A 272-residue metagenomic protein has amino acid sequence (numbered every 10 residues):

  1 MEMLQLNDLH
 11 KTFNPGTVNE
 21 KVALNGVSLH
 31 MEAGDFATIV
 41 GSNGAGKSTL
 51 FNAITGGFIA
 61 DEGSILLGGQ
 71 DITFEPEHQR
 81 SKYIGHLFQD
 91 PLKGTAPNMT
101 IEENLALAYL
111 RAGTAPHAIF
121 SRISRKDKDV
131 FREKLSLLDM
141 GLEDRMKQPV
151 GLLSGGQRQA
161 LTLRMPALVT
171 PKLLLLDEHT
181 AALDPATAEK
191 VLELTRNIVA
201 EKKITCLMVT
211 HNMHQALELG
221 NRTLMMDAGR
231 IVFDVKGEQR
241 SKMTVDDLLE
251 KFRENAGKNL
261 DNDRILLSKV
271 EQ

Functional and structural regions predicted by a protein language model:
E2-M3, T12-G26, P76: A short, flexible loop at the N-terminus of ABC-type nucleotide-binding domains that lies
T17, D71-G85, K93, P97 (+2 more regions): ABC ATPase NBD coupling module
V40-S42: The feature captures the beta-strand-to-loop junction immediately N-terminal to the Walker
T55: Helix-to-loop junction immediately C-terminal to a conserved catalytic motif
G63-D71, F233-V235: Conserved ABC transporter NBD signature motif
P166-A167: ABC ATPase C-loop
T210-H211: H-loop/switch region of ABC-family ATPase nucleotide-binding domains
S241-Q272: ABC ATPase nucleotide-binding domains
